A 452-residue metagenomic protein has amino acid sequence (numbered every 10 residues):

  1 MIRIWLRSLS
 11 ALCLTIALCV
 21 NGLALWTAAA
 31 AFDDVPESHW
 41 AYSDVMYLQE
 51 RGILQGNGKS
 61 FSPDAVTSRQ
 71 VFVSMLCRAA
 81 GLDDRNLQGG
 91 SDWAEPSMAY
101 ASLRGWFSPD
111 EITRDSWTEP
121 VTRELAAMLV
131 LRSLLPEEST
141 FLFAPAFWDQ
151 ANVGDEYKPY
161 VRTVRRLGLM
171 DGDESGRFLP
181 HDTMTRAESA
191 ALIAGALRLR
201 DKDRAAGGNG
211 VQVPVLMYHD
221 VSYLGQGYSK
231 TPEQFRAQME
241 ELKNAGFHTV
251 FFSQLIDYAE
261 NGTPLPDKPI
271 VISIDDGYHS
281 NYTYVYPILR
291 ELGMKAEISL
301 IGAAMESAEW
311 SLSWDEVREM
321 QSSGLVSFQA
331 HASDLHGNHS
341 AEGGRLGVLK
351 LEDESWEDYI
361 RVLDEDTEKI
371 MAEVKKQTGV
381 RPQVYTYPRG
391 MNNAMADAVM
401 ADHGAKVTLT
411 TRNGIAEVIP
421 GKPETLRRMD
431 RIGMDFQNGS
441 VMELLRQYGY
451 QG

Functional and structural regions predicted by a protein language model:
M1-S8: Positively charged n-region of N-terminal signal peptides that target proteins for export
I2, C13, A17-Y42, E50-L125 (+3 more regions): Feature responds to low-complexity, polar/acidic, surface-exposed segments characteristic of secreted/exported proteins
E50-I53, C77-D84, S102-F107, L131-S139 (+11 more regions): Sec-exported extracytoplasmic/periplasmic mature domains
D201-I270, R427-G452: N-terminal pre-catalytic segment of deacetylase/amide-hydrolase enzymes
V211-S222, P266-I270, R290-M391, M429: Metal-dependent polysaccharide deacetylase catalytic core of the NodB/CE4 family, i.e., the active-site-bearing domain
D220-L224, I256-D257, D276-S280, A303-S307 (+4 more regions): Solvent-exposed loop/turn segments at secondary-structure junctions within structured extracellular/periplasmic domains
L255-Y258, Y278-Y286, A308-S323, E368-K369 (+2 more regions): Alpha-helical scaffolding within the catalytic cores of extracellular/periplasmic polymer-degrading hydrolases
L300, D353-S355, Q377-Q383, R389-G439: His/Asp/Glu-enriched short active-site or ligand-binding loop at hydrolase and phosphoryl-transfer sites
